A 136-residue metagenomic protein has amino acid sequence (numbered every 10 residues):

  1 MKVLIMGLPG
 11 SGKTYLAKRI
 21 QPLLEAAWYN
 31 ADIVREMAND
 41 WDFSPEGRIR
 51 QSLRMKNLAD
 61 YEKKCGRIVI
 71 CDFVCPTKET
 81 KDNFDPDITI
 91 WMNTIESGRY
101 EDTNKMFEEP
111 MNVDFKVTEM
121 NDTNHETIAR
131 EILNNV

Functional and structural regions predicted by a protein language model:
K2: Walker A (P-loop) ATP-phosphate-binding motif of ABC ATPase nucleotide-binding domains
I5: Hydrophobic anchor at the beta1->P-loop junction of P-loop NTPases
L8-P9: The conserved Walker
K13: Conserved lysine of the Walker
L16-L24, T80-D85, I132: Alpha-helix C-terminal capping segments
A17-L58: Conserved substrate/cofactor phosphate-moiety recognition/catalytic segment in nucleotide-dependent phosphotransferases
P45-Y100: Glycine-rich phosphate-binding loop used to anchor ATP phosphates in small-molecule kinases, encompassing both
T80-N83, M92-V136: Small-molecule kinase domains that catalyze NTP-dependent phosphoryl transfer to phosphate-bearing small molecules
